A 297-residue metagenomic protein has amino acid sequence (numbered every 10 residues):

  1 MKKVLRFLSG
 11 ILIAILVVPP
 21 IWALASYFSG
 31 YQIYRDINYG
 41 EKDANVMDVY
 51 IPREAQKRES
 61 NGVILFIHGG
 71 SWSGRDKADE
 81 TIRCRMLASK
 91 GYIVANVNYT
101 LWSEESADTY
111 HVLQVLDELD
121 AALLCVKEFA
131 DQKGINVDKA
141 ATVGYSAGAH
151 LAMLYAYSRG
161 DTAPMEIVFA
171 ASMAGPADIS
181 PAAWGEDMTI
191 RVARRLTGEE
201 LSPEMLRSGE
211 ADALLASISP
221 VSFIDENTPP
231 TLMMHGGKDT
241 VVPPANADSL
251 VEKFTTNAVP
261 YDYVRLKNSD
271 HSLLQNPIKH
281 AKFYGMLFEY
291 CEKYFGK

Functional and structural regions predicted by a protein language model:
W22-R58: N-terminal cap/lid segment of alpha/beta-hydrolase-fold proteins
E59-G69: Short beta-strand element of the alpha/beta-hydrolase
G74-C84, K90, A95-D138, N276-K282: Catalytic nucleophile-loop/oxyanion-hole region of alpha/beta-hydrolase and closely related hydrolase-like folds
G144-G148, A152: Gly/Ala-rich beta-loop-alpha elbow adjacent to hydrolase catalytic centers
Y157-G209: Hydrolase active-site cap/lid region
N227, M233-H235, D239: Short beta-strand/loop motif that positions the catalytic acidic residue of the alpha/beta-hydrolase fold
M234, D248-K297: C-terminal catalytic histidine-bearing segment of alpha/beta-hydrolase fold enzymes
T240-N246: Conserved alpha/beta-hydrolase "acid-adjacent" motif
